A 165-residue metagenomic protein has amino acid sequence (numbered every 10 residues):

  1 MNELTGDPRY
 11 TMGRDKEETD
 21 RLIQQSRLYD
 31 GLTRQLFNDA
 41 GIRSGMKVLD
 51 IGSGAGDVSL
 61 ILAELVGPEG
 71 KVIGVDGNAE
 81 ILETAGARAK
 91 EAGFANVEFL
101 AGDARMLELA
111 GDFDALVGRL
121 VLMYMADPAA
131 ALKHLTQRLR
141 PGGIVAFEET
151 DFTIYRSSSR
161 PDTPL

Functional and structural regions predicted by a protein language model:
M1-T19, I23-Q24: N-terminal, positively charged/glycine-rich alpha-helical extensions of SAM-dependent methyltransferases
R27-K47, I61: Conserved alpha-helix/loop element of class I SAM-dependent methyltransferases that forms part of the SAM/SAH-binding
L49-I51, A55-L107: Class I SAM-dependent methyltransferase SAM/SAH-binding core
M106-A115: A short acidic, Gly/Pro-enriched loop at the edge of an enzyme's catalytic core that lines a small-molecule cofactor
D114-P128: A short SAM/SAH-binding and catalytic strip from SAM-dependent methyltransferases
A129-I144: A short glycine-rich, Lys/Arg-flanked "PGG" loop and its adjoining helix->strand segment in the class I
A146-L165: Conserved class I S-adenosyl-L-methionine
